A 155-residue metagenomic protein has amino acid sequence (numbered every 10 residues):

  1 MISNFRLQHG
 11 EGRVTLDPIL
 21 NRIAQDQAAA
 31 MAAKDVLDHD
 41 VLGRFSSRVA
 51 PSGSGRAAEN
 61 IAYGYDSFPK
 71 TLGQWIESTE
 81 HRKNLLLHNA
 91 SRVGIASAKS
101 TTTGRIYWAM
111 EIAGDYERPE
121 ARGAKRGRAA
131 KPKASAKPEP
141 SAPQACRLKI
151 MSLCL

Functional and structural regions predicted by a protein language model:
M1-A32: A short alpha-helix/helix-coil micro-patch that ends at or immediately precedes a cysteine
H9-G10, R56-A57, S91: Loop/turn elements at helix/coil->beta-strand transitions in domains of secreted/extracellular proteins
R13-V14, D38, R92: Residue-level detector of short coil/turn "hinge" positions at structural boundaries
V14, P18, D35, E59 (+2 more regions): Flexible, active-site-adjacent loop/turn segments at secondary-structure boundaries
N21-S67, T71: Short, surface-exposed glycine/acidic/tryptophan-bearing loops
D66-L155: Disulfide-stabilized extracellular recognition modules
